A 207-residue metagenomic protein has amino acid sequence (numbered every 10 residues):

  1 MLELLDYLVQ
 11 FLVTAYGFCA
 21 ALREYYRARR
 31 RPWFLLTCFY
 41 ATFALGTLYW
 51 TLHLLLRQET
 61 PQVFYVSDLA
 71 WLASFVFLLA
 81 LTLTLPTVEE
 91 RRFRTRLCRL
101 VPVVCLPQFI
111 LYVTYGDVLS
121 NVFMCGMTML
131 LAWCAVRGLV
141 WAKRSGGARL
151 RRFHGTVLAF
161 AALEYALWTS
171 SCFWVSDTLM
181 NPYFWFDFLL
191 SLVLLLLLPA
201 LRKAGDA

Functional and structural regions predicted by a protein language model:
M1-Y16, I110-G126: Hydrophobic transmembrane alpha-helical segments in integral membrane proteins
V9-A20, P32-L56, S67-F75, F153-F173 (+1 more regions): Hydrophobic alpha-helical transmembrane segments of multi-pass membrane proteins
G17-A28, L55-E59, V66-R99, V136-L139 (+1 more regions): Internal transmembrane alpha-helix with an interfacial aromatic "cap," most often the third helix
R23-Y25, Q108-D117, V140-A142, S171-C172: Hydrophobic alpha-helical transmembrane segments
R27-Y40, E90-L100, S145-V157, D206-A207: Membrane-interfacial loop-to-transmembrane alpha-helix junctions, especially the N-terminal start
C38-G46, A70-L83, F93-G116, G126-C134 (+1 more regions): Alpha-helical transmembrane segments of multi-pass integral membrane proteins
L56-Q62, L111-V122, F173-T178: Membrane-interface helix caps and helix-loop-helix hairpins in membrane proteins
L79, W133-A207: C-terminal transmembrane-bundle signature of multipass membrane proteins, characterized by strong activation on
